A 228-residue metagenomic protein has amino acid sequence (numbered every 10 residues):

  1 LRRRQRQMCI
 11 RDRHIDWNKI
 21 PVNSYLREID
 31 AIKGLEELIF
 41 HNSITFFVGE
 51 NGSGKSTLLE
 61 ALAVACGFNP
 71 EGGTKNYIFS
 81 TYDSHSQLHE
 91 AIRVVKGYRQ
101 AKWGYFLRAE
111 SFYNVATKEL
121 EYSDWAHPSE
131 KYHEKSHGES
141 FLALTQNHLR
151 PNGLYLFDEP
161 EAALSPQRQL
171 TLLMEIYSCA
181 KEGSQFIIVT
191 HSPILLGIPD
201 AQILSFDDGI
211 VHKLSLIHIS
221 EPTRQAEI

Functional and structural regions predicted by a protein language model:
L1-R6, I10, I217-I228: Single conserved hydrophobic/aromatic residue that forms the stacking wall/gate of nucleotide- or nucleobase-binding
Q7, R11-L35: N-terminal pre-Walker A segment at the start of P-loop NTPase domains
I44-F46, T57-E121: ABC ATPase nucleotide-binding domain signature region
N51: The conserved Walker
G54: Conserved glycine(s) of the Walker
S136-F157, Q167-M174, C179: GG-anchored amphipathic helix commonly corresponding to the ABC/SMC/Rad50 NBD signature/C-loop
E161-A162: Short loop immediately C-terminal to the Walker-B catalytic DE motif in ABC-type ATPase nucleotide-binding domains
Q167-Q185, S192-S220, R224: C-terminal lobe/lid and adjacent interdomain/linker elements of RecA-like ASCE P-loop ATPase modules
